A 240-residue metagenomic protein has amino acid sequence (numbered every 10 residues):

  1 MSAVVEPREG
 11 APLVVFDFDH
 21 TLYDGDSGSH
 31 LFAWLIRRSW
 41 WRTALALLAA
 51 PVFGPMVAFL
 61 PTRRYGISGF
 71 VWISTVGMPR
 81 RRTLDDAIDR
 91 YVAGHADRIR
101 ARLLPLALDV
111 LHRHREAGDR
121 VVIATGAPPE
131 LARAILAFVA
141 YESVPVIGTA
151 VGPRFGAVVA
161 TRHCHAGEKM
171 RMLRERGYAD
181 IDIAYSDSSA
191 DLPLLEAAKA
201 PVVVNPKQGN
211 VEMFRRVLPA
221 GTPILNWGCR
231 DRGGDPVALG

Functional and structural regions predicted by a protein language model:
S2-R63: Active-site neighborhood of HAD-like aspartate-dependent phosphohydrolases
S2-V5, E9, D86-D89, A96-G240: C-terminal cap/substrate-recognition subdomain and adjoining C-terminal extension of metal-dependent phosphatase-like
Y23-D24, T75-V76, V202-V203: Amphipathic alpha-helical interaction elements
R38, G94-H95: Alpha-helix C-capping/helix-to-loop hinge sites
A49-V52, I88-V92: Short amphipathic alpha-helical surface patches that mediate protein-protein
P55-A58, G66-M78: Helix-loop "lid/cap" segments that line or gate small-molecule binding pockets
P61-G69, V146-T149: N-terminal-biased segments
R80-R82: Active-site- and interface-proximal helix/loop "cap" or "latch" segments in soluble metabolic and energy-transducing
